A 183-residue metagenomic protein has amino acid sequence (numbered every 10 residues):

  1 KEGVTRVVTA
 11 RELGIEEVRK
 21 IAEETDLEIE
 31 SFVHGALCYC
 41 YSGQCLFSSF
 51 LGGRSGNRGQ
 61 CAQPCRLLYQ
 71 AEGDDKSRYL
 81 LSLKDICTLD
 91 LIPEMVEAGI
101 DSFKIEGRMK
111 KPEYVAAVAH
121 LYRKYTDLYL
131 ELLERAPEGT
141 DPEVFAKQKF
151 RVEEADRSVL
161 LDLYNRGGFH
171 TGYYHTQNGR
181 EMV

Functional and structural regions predicted by a protein language model:
K1: N-terminal active-site wall of soluble small-molecule enzyme domains
V4-V183: Surface-exposed amphipathic alpha-helical tracts and adjacent flexible/coil segments at the periphery of soluble enzymes
